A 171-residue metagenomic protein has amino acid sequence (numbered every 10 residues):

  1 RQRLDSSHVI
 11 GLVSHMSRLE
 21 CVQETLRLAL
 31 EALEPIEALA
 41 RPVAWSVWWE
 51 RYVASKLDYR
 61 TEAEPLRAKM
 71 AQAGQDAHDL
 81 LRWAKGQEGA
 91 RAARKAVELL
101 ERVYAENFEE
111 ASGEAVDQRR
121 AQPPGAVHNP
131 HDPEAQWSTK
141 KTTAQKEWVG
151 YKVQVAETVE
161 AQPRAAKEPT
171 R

Functional and structural regions predicted by a protein language model:
R1-R171: Polybasic low-complexity intrinsically disordered regions
